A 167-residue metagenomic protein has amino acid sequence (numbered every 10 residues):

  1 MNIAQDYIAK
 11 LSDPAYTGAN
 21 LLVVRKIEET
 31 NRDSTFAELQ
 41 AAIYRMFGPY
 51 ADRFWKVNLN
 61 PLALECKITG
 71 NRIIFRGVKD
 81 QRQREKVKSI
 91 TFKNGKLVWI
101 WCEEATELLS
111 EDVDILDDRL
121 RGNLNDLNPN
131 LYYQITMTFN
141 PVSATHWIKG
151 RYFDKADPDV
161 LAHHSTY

Functional and structural regions predicted by a protein language model:
M1-Y167: Phosphate/NTP-binding elements of NTP-utilizing enzymes
